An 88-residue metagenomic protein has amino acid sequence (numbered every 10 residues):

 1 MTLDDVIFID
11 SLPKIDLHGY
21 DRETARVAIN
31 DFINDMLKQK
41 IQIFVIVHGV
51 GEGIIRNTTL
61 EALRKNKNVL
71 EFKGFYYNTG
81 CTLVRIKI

Functional and structural regions predicted by a protein language model:
M1-I88: Long, charged, low-complexity intrinsically disordered regions
